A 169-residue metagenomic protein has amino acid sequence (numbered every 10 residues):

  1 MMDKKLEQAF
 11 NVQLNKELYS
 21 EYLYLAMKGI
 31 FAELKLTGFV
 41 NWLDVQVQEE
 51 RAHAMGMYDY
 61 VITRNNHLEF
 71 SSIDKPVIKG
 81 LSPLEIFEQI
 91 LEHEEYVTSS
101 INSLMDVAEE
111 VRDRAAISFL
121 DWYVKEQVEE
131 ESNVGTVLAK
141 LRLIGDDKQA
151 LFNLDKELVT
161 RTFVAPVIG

Functional and structural regions predicted by a protein language model:
M1-G169: Iron-associated oxidoreductase/ferritin-like identity signal
